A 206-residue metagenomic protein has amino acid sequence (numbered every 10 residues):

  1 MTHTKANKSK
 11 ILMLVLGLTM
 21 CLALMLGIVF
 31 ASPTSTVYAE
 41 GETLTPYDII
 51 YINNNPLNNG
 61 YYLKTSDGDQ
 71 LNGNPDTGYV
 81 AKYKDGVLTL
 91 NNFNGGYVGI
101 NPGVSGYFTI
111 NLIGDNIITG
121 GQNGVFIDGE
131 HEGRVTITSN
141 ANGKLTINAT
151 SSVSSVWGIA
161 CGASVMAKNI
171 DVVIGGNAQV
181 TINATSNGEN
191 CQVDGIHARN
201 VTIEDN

Functional and structural regions predicted by a protein language model:
M1-I11: N-terminal secretory signal peptides that target proteins for export/translocation
L12-F30: Sec-dependent N-terminal signal peptides of Gram-positive bacterial secreted proteins and lipoproteins
S32-N206: A composition-driven surface/loop motif
